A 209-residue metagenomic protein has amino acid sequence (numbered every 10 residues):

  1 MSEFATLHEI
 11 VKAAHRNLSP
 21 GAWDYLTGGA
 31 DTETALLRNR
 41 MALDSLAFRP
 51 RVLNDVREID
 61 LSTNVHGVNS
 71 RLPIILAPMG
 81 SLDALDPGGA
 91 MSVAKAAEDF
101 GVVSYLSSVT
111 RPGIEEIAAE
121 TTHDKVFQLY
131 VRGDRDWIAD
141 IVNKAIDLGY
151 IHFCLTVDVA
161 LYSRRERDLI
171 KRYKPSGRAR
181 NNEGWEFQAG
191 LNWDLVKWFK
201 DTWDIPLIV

Functional and structural regions predicted by a protein language model:
M1-S70, R165, R172-L191: An N-cap/entry alpha-helix motif that binds or orients negatively charged groups
E58, R111-G113, A160: Positions that flank functional sites
S70-I114: Glycine-rich active-site/cofactor-binding loop and its immediate structural neighborhood
I74-A77, V102-L106, K125-L129, F153 (+1 more regions): Hydrophobic faces of well-ordered beta-strands that scaffold small-molecule active sites in alpha/beta enzyme cores
S81, M91-K95, E116-E120, G133-V209: Alpha/beta enzyme core
E98-I138: A gly/proline- and charged-residue-enriched helix-loop-helix capping module
